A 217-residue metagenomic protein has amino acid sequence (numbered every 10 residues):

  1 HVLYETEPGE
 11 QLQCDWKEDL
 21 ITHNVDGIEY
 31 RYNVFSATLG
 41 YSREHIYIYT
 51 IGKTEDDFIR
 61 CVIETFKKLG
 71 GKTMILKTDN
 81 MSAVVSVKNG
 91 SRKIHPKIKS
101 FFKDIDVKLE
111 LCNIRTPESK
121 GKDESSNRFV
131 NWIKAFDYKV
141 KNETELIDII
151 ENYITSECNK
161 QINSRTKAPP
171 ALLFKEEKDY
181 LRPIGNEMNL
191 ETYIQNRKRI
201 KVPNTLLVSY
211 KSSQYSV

Functional and structural regions predicted by a protein language model:
H1-H45, K53-R60, K198-I200, L206-L207: Mobile-element integrase/transposase regions, centering on the N-terminal DNA-binding/Zn-coordinating module
D56-L76: Short, basic/hydrophobic alpha-helical segments
C61, K97, F101, K122-W132 (+1 more regions): Alpha-helical scaffold elements adjacent to nucleotide-binding pockets in ATP/GTP-utilizing enzyme cores
K72-S91: Acidic/histidine-rich, metal-coordinating catalytic segments
N89, L109-N131: RNase H-like two-metal-ion nuclease catalytic core shared by retroviral integrases and related mobile-element nucleases
S91-L109: Two-metal-ion acidic nuclease core segments, chiefly of the RNase H-like superfamily
V130-V217: Active-site-proximal acidic segments at structured loop/helix or strand boundaries that coordinate catalytic metals
